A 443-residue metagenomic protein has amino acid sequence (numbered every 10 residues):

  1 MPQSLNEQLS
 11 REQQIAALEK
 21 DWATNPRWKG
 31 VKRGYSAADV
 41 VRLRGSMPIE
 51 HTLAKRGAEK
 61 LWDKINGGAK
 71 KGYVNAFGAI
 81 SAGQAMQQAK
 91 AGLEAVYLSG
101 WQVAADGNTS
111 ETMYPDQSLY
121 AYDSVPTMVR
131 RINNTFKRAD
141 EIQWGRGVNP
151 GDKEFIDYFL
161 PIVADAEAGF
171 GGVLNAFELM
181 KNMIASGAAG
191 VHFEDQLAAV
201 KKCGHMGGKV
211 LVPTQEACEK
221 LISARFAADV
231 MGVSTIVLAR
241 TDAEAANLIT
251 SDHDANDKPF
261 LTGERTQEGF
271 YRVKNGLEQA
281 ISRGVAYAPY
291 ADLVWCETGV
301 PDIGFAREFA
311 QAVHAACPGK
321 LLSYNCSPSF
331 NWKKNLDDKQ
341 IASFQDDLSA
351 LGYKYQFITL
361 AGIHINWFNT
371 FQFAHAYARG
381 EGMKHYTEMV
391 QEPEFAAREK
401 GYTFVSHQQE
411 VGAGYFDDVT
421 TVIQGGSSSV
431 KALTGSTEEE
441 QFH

Functional and structural regions predicted by a protein language model:
P2-K29, Y35, Q391-H443: N-terminal charge/polar-biased segments
L5-N6, G68-G72, E154, R379-G382 (+1 more regions): Intrinsically disordered, low-complexity coil segments
D21-K70, A76-Y324, P328-F330, K334-F357 (+3 more regions): Alpha/beta enzyme core
K339-S428: Conserved alpha/beta catalytic core and glycan-binding cleft of carbohydrate-active enzymes
